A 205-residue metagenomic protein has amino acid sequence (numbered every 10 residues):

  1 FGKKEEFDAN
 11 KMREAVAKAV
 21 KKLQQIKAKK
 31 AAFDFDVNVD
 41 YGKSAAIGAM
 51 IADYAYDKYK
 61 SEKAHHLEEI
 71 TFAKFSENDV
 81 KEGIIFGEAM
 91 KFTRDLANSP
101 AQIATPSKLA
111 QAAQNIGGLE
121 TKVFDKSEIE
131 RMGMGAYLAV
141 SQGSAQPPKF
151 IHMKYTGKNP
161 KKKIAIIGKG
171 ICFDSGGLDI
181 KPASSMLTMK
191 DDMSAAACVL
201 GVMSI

Functional and structural regions predicted by a protein language model:
F1-G170: Short amphipathic alpha-helical segment within the helicase RecA-like ATPase core that mediates nucleic-acid
A113, I164-I166, D179-I205: Alpha-helical metal-binding/catalytic segments enriched in His/Glu/Asp
